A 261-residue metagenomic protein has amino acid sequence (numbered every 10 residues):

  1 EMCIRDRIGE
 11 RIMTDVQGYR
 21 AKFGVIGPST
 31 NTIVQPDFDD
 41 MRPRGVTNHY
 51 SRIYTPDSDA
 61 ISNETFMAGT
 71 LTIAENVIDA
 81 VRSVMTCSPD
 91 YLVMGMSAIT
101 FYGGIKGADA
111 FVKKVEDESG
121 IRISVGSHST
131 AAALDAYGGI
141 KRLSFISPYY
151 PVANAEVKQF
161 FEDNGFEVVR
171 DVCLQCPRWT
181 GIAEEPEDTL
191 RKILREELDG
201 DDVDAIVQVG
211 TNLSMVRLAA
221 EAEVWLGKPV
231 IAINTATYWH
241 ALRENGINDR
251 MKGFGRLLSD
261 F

Functional and structural regions predicted by a protein language model:
E1-I4: Short, small-residue-biased leader/transition segments that mark boundaries at the very start of proteins
I8-I78, I146-N154, K158-P186: N-terminal glycine-rich anion-binding loop in soluble enzyme alpha/beta folds
G24, D90-G95, S144-S147, D202-G210: Periplasmic-binding protein-like
V81-S124: Glycine/small-residue-rich loop that forms an oxyanion/phosphate-binding "nest" at active or ligand-binding sites
A108-L134, V224-A241: Short, acidic/small-residue loops that bind anionic groups at enzyme active sites
K114-P177, L258-S259: Conserved beta-alpha
C176-G181, K228-R250: Short, flexible loop segments at boundaries between secondary-structure elements
R191-A222, T237-Y238: Hydrophobic alpha-helical
